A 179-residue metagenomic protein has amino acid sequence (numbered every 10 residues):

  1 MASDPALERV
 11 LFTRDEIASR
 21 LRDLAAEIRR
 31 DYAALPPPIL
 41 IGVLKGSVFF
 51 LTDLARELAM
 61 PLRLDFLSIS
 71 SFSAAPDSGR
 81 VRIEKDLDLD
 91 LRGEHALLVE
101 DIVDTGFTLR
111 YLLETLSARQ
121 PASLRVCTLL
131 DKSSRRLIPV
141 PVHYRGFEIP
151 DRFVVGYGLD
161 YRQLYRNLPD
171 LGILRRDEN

Functional and structural regions predicted by a protein language model:
M1-N179: PRPP-associated nucleotide enzymes
